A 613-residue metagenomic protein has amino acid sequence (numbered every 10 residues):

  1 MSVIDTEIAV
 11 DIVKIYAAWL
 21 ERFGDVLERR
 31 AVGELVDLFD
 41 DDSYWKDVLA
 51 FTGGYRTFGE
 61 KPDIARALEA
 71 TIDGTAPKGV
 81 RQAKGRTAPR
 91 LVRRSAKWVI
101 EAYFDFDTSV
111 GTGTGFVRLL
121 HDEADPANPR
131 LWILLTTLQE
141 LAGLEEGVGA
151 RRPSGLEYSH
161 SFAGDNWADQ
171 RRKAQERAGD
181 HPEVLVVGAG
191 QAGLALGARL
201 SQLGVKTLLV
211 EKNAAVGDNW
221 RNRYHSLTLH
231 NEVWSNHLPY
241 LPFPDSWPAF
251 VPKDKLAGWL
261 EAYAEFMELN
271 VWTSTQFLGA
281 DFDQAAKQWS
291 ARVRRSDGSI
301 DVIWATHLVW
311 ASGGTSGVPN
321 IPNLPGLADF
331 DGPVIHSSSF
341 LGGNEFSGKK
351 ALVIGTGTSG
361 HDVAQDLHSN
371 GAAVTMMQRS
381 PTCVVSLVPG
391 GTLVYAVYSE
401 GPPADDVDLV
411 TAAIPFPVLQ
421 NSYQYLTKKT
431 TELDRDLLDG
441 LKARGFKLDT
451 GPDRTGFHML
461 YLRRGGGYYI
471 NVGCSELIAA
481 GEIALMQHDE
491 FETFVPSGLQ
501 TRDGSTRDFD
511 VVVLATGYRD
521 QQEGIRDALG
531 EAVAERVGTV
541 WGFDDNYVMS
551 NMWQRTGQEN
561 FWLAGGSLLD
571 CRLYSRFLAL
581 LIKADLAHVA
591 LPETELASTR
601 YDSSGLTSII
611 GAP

Functional and structural regions predicted by a protein language model:
M1-D41, Q170-P182: Short, low-complexity N-terminal intrinsically disordered segments enriched in polar/charged residues
S2, Y103-K173: Short beta-strand edge/turn micro-motifs at domain boundaries
I15, D25, R29-A96: A solvent-exposed, acidic/Ser-Thr-rich amphipathic alpha-helical stretch
K61-F106, S226-S296, R464-A484: N-terminal Rossmann-like dinucleotide/flavin-binding domain of flavoprotein oxidoreductases that bind FAD/FMN
T137, V205, V210-K212, D254-L352 (+5 more regions): Flavin (primarily FAD) cofactor-binding/catalytic cores of flavoenzymes
E157-P182, I335-S347: A short, basic/flexible loop-to-alpha-helix module at the beginning of a structural domain
Q175-V210, T358-H368: N-terminal Rossmann-like FAD-binding beta1-loop-alpha1 element of flavoenzymes
R221-G258, P381-L448: Glycine-rich active-site loop/strand segments that organize a redox cofactor
